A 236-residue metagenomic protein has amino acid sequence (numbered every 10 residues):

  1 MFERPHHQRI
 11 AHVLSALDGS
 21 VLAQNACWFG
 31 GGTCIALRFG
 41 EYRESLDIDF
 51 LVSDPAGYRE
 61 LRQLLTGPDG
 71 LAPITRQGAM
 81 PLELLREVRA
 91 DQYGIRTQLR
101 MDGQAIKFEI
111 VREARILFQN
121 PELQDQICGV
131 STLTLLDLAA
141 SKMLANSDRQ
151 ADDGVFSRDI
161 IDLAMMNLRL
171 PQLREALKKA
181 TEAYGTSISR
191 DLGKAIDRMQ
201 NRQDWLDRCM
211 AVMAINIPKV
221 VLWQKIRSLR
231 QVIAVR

Functional and structural regions predicted by a protein language model:
M1-R236: Compositionally biased terminal segments of proteins
